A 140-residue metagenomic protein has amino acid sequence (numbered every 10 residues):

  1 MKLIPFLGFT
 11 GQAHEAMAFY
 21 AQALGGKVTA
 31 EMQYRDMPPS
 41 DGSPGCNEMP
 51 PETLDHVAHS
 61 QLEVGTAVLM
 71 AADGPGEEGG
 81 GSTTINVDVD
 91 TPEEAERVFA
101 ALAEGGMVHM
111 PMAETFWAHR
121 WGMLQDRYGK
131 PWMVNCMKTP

Functional and structural regions predicted by a protein language model:
M1-Q12, A72: Short N-terminal helix-initiation segments at or just after the protein's N-terminus
L3, T29-M32, M49, H56 (+2 more regions): Vicinal oxygen chelate
L7-T66: Core segments of cupin and vicinal oxygen chelate
